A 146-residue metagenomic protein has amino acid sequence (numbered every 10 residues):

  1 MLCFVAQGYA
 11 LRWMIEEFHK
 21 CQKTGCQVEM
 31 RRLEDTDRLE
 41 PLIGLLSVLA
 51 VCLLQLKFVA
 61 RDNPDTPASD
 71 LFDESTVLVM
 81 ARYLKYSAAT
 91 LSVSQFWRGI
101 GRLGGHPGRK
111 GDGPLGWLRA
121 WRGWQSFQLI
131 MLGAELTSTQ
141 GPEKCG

Functional and structural regions predicted by a protein language model:
M1-G146: Single, function-defining residue in the core of a domain
